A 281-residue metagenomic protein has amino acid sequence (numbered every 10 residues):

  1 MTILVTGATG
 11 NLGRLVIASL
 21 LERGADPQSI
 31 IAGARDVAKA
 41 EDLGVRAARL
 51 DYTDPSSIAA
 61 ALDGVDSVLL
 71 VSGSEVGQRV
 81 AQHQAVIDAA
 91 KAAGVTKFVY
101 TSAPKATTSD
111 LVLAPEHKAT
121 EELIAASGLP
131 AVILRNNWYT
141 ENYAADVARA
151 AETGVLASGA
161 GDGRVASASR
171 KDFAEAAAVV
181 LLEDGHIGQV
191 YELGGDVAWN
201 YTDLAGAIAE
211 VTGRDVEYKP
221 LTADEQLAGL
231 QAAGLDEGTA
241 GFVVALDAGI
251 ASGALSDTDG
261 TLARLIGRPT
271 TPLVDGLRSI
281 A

Functional and structural regions predicted by a protein language model:
T2-V37, T53-A59, D63-V65, S74-Q84 (+6 more regions): Oxidoreductase cofactor-interface core, primarily capturing Rossmann-like NAD(P)-dependent enzymes
I31-R35, D51, A89, P269-A281: Contiguous, function-dense segments enriched for cysteine-driven chemistry and partner/ligand-binding capacity
D36, A40-G44: Short-chain dehydrogenase/reductase
G44-D54: Rossmann-fold cofactor-recognition segment
V71: Conserved beta-strand segments of the P-loop GTPase G domain that flank and frequently precede/overlap
D224-A281: A hydrophobic C-terminal alpha-helical subdomain
